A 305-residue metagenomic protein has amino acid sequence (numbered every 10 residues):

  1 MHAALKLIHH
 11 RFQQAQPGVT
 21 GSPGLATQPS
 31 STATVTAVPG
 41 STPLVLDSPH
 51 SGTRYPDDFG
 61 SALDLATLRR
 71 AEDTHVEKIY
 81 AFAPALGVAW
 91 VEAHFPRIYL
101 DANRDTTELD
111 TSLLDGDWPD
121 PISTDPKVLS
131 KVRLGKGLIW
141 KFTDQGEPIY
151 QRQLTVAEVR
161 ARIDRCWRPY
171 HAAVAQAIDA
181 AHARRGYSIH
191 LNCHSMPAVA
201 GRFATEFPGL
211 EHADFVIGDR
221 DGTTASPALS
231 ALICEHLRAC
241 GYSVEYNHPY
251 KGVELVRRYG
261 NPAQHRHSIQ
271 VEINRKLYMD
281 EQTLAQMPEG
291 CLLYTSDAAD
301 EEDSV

Functional and structural regions predicted by a protein language model:
H2-H190, S195-S296: N-terminal catalytic or cofactor-binding beta/alpha core of small enzyme domains
Y294, E301-V305: Single conserved hydrophobic/aromatic residue that forms the stacking wall/gate of nucleotide- or nucleobase-binding
